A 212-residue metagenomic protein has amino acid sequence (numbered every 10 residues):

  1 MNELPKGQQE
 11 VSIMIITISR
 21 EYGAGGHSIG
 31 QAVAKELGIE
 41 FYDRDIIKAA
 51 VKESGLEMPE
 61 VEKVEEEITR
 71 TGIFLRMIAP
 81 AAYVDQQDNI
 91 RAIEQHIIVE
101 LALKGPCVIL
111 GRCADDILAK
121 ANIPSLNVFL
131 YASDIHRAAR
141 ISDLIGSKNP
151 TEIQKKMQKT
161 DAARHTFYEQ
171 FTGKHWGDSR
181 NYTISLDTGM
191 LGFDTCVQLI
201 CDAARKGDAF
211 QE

Functional and structural regions predicted by a protein language model:
M1-I13: Short, Lys/Arg-enriched N-terminal segments with co-localized hydrophobic residues within the first ~10-30 amino acids
I18-Q31: Glycine-rich phosphate-binding P-loop
E40-V51: Short beta-strand-centered segment that lines the nucleotide-binding/catalytic pocket of NTP-utilizing
V51-P106: ATP-dependent small-molecule kinase phosphotransfer cores that center on conserved nucleotide phosphate-binding segments
T71-R76, N149-D194: Small-molecule kinase domains that catalyze NTP-dependent phosphoryl transfer to phosphate-bearing small molecules
Q95, F193-C201: Short, amphipathic alpha-helical "lid/cap" segments that border enzyme active or binding sites
A121-S142, T151-Q158: Conserved phosphate-donor/acceptor-positioning beta-strand/loop module used by diverse small-molecule
